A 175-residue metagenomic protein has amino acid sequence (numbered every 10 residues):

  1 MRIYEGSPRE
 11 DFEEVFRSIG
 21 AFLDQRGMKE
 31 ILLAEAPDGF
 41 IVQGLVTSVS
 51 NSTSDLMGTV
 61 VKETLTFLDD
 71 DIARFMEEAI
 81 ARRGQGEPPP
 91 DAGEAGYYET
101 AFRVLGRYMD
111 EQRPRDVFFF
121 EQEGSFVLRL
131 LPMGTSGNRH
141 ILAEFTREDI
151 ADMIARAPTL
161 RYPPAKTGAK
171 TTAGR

Functional and structural regions predicted by a protein language model:
M1-E30, D69-R113, D152-K166: Negatively charged, low-complexity tracts enriched in Asp/Glu with abundant Ser/Thr
P8, K29, I41, V46 (+7 more regions): Compositionally biased, intrinsically disordered low-complexity regions
R17-N51, V104-G134: Amphipathic, interaction-prone secondary-structure segments
L45-G86, F126-P164: Intrinsically disordered, low-complexity regulatory segments enriched in Ser/Thr/Pro and charged residues
G168-R175: Short acidic DE-rich linear segments
